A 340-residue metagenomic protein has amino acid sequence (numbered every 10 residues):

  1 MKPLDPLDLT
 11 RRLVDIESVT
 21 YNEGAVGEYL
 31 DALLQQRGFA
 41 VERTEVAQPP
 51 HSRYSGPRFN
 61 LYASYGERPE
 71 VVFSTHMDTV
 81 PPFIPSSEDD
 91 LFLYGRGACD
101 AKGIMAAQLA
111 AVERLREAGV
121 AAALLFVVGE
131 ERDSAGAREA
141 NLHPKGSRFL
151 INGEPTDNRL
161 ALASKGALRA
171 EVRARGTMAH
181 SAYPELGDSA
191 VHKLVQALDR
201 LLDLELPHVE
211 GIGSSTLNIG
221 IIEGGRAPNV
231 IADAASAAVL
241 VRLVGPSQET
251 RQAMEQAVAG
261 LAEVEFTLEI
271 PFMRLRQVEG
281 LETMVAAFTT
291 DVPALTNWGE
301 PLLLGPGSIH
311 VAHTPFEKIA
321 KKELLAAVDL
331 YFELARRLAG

Functional and structural regions predicted by a protein language model:
M1, L162, R169-G340: Metal-dependent amide/peptide-bond hydrolase catalytic core, centered on the "pita-bread" metallohydrolase fold
M1-R96, L303: Acidic/His- and Gly-rich active-site-bordering loop/insert found across diverse amide/peptide-bond hydrolases
G56-R58, S134, F288-T289: Structural motif corresponding to alpha-helix initiation and N-cap regions
V72, L93, G146-N152, R169-E171 (+1 more regions): Short glycine-aspartate micro-motif
F73, D89-D133, V172-A174, P184-L204 (+2 more regions): Alpha-helical metal-binding/catalytic segments enriched in His/Glu/Asp
A101-K102, A106-R169, V209-E210: Acidic/histidine-rich catalytic neighborhood of metal-dependent amide-processing enzymes
